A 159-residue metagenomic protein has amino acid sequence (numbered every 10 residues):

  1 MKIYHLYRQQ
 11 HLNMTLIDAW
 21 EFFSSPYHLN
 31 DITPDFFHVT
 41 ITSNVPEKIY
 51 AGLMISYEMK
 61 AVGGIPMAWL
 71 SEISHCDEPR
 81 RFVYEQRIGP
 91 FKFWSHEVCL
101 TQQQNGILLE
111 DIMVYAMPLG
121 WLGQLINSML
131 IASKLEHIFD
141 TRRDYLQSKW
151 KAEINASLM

Functional and structural regions predicted by a protein language model:
M1-Y50: Hydrophobic ligand-binding cavity/cleft-lining segments
H5-Y7, P66-L70, K92-H96: Short, surface-exposed coil-to-beta transition loops
Y7-N13, T40, E58, E72 (+2 more regions): Generic structural detector for well-ordered beta-strands
L12-M14, A61-G63, H75, P90 (+1 more regions): Beta-strand elements of well-folded, non-transmembrane domains
T15-L16, S74-R81, C99-L108: A short, structured loop/turn motif at beta-sheet edges
I17-E21, Q102-L108, H137-D140, D144 (+1 more regions): Replace "anionic and nucleotidyl ligands
I41-I88, T141-K149, E153-L158: Glycine-rich portal/gate segments that line the openings of hydrophobic small-molecule binding cavities
Q86-H137: Beta-strand/loop substructures that line and gate deep hydrophobic ligand-binding cavities in soluble
